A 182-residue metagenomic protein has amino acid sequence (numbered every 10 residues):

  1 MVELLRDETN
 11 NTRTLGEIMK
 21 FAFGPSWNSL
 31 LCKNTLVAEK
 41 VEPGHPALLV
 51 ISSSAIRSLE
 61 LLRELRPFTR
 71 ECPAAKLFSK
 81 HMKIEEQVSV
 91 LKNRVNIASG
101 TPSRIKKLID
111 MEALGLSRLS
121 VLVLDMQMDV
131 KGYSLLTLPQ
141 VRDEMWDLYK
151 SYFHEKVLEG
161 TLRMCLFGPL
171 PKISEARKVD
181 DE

Functional and structural regions predicted by a protein language model:
M1-R66, E71: Low-complexity, highly charged intrinsically disordered N-terminal segments that act as targeting/localization
K33-V37, I84-E86, L108-D110, K150-Y152: Eukaryotic intrinsically disordered and solvent-exposed regulatory patches
E39-P43, P67-R70, S89-N93, A113-S117 (+1 more regions): Conserved catalytic network of the ASCE P-loop NTPase/AAA+ motor domain
A47-L48, P73, R94-I97, R118-V121 (+1 more regions): Loop/turn-to-beta-strand initiation segments
S52-A55, A75-E85, S103, M126-Q127: Conserved helicase motor
K83-S99: Conserved motor-coupling elements within RecA-like helicase/translocase cores
P102-L116: Conserved RecA-like ASCE ATPase "motif II neighborhood" in helicase/translocase motors
A113-E182: Post-DEXD/H (motif II) to motif III coupling segment of the RecA-like Helicase ATP-binding lobe
